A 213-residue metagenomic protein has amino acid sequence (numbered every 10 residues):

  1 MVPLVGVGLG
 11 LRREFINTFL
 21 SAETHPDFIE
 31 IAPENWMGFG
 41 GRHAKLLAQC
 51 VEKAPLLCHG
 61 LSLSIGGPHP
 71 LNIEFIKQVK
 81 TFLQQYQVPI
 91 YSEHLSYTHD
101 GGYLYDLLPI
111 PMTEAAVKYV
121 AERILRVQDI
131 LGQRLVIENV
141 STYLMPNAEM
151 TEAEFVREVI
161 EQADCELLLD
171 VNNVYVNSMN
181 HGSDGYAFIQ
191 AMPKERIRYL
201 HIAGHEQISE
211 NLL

Functional and structural regions predicted by a protein language model:
M1-F19: Boundary/entry segment of secreted carbohydrate-active catalytic domains
V5-L11, D27-I31, L56-H59, Y91-E93 (+3 more regions): Hydrophobic faces of well-ordered beta-strands that scaffold small-molecule active sites in alpha/beta enzyme cores
R12-E14, A32-W36, L61-S64, L95-S96 (+3 more regions): Active-site beta-loop-alpha junctions enriched in small/polar residues
I16, P33-K45, S64-E74, L144-E149 (+1 more regions): Acidic-and-aromatic substrate-binding clefts and catalytic sites of carbohydrate-active enzymes
F19-T24, G41-C58, E74-P89, L125-I130 (+2 more regions): Acidic (Asp/Glu)-rich catalytic clusters
E23, D27, G60-I65: Non-catalytic, usually N-terminal nucleic-acid engagement modules in DNA/RNA processing proteins
N72-L167: Active-site acidic/histidine proton-transfer and metal-coordination neighborhood in alpha/beta enzyme cores
Q128-L212: Acidic/histidine-rich catalytic cores of soluble enzymes
